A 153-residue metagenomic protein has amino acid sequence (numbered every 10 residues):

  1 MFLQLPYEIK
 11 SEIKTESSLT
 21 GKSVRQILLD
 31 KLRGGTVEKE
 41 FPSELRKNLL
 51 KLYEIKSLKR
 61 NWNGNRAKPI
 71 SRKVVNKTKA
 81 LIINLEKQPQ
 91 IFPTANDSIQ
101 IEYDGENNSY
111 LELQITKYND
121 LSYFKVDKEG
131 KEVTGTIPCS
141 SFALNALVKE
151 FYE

Functional and structural regions predicted by a protein language model:
Y7-Q26: Surface-exposed, Lys/Arg-rich phosphate-binding patches that contact polyanionic backbones
K22-E40: Short, basic amphipathic alpha-helical segments that act as recognition/interaction helices in nucleic-acid-binding
E38-S98, K128-T134: Negatively charged, low-complexity tracts enriched in Asp/Glu with abundant Ser/Thr
F92-N96, D104, Q114-Y118: Short beta-strand micro-motifs enriched in acidic
N108-I137: Intrinsically disordered, low-complexity regulatory segments enriched in Ser/Thr/Pro and charged residues
P138-E153: Well-ordered alpha/beta subsegment
